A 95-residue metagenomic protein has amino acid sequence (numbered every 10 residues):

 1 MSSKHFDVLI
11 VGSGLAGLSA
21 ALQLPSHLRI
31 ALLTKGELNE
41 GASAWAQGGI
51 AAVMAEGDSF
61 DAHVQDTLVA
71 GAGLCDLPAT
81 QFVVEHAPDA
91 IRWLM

Functional and structural regions predicted by a protein language model:
M1-H5: A short, basic/flexible loop-to-alpha-helix module at the beginning of a structural domain
V8-L32: N-terminal Rossmann-like FAD-binding beta1-loop-alpha1 element of flavoenzymes
T34-M95: Conserved N-terminal/central alpha/beta ligand/cofactor-binding core
